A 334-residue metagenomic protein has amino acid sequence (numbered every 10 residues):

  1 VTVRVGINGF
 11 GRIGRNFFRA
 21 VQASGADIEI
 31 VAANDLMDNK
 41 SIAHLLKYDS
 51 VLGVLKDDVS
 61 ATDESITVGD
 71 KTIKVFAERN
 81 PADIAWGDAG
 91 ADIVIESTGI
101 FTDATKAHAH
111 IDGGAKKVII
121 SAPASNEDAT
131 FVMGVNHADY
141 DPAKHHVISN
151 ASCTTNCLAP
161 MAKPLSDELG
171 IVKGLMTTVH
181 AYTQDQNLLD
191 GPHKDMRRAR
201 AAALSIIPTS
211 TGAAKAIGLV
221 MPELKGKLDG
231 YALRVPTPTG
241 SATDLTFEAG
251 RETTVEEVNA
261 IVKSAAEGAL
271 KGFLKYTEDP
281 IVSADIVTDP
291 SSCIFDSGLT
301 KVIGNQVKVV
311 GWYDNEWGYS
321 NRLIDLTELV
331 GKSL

Functional and structural regions predicted by a protein language model:
V1-A199, K301, D325, S333-L334: N-terminal Rossmann-like NAD(P) cofactor-binding subdomain of oxidoreductases, focused on the glycine-rich
F10, G14, D103, A151-T154 (+9 more regions): Generic structural signal for well-ordered, non-membrane alpha-helical segments in soluble metabolic enzymes
F18, H108, A159-S166, T177 (+7 more regions): Predominant activation on well-ordered alpha-helical scaffold segments within soluble catalytic domains
L36-D38, A124-S125, S152-T154, T178-D185 (+5 more regions): Glycine-rich beta-alpha junction loops
I66, F131-M133, V147, L189 (+5 more regions): Short clusters of hydrophobic/aromatic residues that line enzyme substrate/ligand-binding pockets
K144-H145, A201-A203, G240-D244, Q306-K308: Short, solvent-exposed beta-strand edge segments and adjacent coil->beta transition regions
E168-A232, P238: Catalytic core of tubulin tyrosine ligase-like
G230, A242, T246-L334: C-terminal active-site/capping subdomain that shapes the small-molecule cofactor and substrate pocket of enzyme
